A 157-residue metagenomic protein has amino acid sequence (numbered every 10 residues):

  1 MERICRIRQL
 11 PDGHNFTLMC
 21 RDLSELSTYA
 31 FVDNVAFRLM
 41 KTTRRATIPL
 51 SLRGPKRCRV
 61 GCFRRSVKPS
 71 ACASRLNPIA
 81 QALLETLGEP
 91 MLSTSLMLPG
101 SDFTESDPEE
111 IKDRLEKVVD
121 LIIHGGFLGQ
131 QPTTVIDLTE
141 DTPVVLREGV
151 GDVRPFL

Functional and structural regions predicted by a protein language model:
M1-L157: Active-site-adjacent structural elements in enzyme catalytic cores
